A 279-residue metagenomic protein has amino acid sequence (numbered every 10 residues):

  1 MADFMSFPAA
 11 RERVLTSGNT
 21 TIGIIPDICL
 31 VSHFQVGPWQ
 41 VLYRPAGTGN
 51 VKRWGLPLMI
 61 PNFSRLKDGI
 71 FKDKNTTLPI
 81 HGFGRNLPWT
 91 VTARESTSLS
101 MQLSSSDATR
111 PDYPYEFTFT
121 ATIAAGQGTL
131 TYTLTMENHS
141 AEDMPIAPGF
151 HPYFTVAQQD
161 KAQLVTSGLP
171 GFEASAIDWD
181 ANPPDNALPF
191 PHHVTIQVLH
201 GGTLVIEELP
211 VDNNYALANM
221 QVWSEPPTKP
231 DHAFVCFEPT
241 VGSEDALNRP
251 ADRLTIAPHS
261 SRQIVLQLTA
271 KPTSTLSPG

Functional and structural regions predicted by a protein language model:
M1-I70, V194-Y215, S260-P272, L276: Beta-strand-rich N-terminal accessory domains
H33-Q35, E142-P148: Short, hydrophobic/aromatic beta-strand segments
T76-Q127: Extended, loop-rich substrate-binding clefts of extracytoplasmic carbohydrate-active enzymes
T92-L99, A124-T129, V156-K161, P227-H232 (+1 more regions): A short, structured loop/turn motif at beta-sheet edges
F119, L130-Y132, R262: Hydrophobic core residues within well-ordered beta-strands of beta-rich domains
L134-S140: Asparagine-centered strand-capping/turn motif at beta-strand->loop junctions
D143-P145, P152-A216: Active-site/ligand-binding surface loops and adjacent short beta/alpha elements that line catalytic pockets across
I206-G279: Active-site pocket scaffolds in enzymes
